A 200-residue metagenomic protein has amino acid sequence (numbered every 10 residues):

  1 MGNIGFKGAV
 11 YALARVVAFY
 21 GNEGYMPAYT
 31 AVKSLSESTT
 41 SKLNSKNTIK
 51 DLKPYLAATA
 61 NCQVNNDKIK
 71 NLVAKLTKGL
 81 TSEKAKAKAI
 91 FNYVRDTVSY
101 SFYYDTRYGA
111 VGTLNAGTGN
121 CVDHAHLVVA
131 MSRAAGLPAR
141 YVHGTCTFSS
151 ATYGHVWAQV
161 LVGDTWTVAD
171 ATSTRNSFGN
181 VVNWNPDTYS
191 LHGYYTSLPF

Functional and structural regions predicted by a protein language model:
M1-T39: Trp/Gly-enriched beta-strand/coil motifs that build multi-repeat beta-propeller-like domains and related W-rich binding
G2, L35-N65: N-terminal low-complexity, Pro/Thr/Ser-rich intrinsically disordered segments that act as propeptides or flexible
G8-R15, K68-K75, S82-A89, Y93 (+3 more regions): Extracytoplasmic/secreted proteins, especially bacterial periplasmic and envelope-associated proteins
Y11, N22-M26, I49, S82-K88 (+3 more regions): Loop/turn elements at helix/coil->beta-strand transitions in domains of secreted/extracellular proteins
D51-A116, D164, G193, S197-F200: Secondary-structure boundary elements
G119-N120: Active-site-proximal helix/loop microenvironment of the serine DD-peptidase/beta-lactamase transpeptidase fold
H126-F200: Hydrophobic/aromatic-rich core segments of domains that either
